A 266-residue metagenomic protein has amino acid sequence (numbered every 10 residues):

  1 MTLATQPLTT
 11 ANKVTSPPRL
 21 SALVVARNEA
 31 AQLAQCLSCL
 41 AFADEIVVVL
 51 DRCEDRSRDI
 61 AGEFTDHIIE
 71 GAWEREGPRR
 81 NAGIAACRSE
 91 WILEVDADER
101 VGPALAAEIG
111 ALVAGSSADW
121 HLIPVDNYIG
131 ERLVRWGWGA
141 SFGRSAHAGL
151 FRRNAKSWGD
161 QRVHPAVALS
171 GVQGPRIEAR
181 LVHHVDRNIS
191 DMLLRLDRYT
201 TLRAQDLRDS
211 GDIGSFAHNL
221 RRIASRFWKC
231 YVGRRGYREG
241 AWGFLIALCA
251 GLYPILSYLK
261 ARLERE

Functional and structural regions predicted by a protein language model:
T2-Q6, P78-I84, W91, V95 (+1 more regions): Catalytic-site signature of metal-activated, phosphate-bearing donor transferases, centered on the GT-A/GT-A-like
R19-S21, E45: Cell-envelope/extracellular polymer assembly enzymes that use nucleotide-activated donors
L23-F42: Short, well-formed alpha-helical segments that are part of the catalytic scaffolds of diverse glycosyltransferases
A31-A34, D55-F64, A104-L105: Acidic helix N-cap motif at the loop->helix transition within catalytic regions of sugar-transfer enzymes
C39, L50-I60, W73, D96: A conserved acidic beta->alpha catalytic loop
F42, E63-F64, R88, S170: Short, structured coil segments at secondary-structure junctions
R58-A86: Conserved donor nucleotide-binding strand/loop of the catalytic core
